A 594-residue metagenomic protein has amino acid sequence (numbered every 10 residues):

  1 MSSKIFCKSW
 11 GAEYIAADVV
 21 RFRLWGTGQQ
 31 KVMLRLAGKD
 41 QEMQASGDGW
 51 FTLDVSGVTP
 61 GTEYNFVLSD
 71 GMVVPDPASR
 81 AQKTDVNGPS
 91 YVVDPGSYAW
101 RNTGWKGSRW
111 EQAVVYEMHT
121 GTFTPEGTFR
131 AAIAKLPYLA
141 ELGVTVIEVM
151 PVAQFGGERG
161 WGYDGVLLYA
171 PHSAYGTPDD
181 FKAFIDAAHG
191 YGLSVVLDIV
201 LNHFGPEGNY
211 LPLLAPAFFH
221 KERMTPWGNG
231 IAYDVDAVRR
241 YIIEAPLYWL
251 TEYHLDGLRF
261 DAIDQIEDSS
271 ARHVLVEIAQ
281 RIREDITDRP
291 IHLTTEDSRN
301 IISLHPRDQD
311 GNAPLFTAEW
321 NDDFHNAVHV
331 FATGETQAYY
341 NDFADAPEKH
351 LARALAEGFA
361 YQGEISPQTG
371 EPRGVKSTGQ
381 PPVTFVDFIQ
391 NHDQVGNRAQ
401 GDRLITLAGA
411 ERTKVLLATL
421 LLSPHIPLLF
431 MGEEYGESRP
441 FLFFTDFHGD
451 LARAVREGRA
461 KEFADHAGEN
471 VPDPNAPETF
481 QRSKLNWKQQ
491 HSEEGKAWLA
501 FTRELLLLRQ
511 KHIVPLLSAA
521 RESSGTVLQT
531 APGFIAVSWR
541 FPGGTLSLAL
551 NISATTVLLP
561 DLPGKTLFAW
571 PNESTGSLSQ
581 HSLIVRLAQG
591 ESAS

Functional and structural regions predicted by a protein language model:
M1-R21, D40-E117, T124-G127, Y138 (+1 more regions): The feature marks proteins involved in alpha-glucan
K4, K8, A360-G374, L429-F430 (+2 more regions): Glycan-recognition and catalytic regions of carbohydrate-active enzymes
V20-T27, L548-L550: Short edge beta-strand/loop segments characteristic of extracellular beta-sandwich folds
L24, F66, M118, L139 (+11 more regions): Conserved, mostly hydrophobic/aromatic
W25-K31, S553-T555, L562-G564: Short proline/glycine-enriched turn/loop motifs at strand-loop junctions of beta-rich domains
G26, P60-T62, S574-S594: C-terminal beta-strand-rich structural cap/linker in extracellular carbohydrate-active enzymes
K83, T103-W110, H119-H292, S303-L304 (+1 more regions): Substrate-binding/active-site clefts of carbohydrate-active enzymes
V86-N87, L275, A279-D465: Conserved alpha/beta catalytic core and glycan-binding cleft of carbohydrate-active enzymes
